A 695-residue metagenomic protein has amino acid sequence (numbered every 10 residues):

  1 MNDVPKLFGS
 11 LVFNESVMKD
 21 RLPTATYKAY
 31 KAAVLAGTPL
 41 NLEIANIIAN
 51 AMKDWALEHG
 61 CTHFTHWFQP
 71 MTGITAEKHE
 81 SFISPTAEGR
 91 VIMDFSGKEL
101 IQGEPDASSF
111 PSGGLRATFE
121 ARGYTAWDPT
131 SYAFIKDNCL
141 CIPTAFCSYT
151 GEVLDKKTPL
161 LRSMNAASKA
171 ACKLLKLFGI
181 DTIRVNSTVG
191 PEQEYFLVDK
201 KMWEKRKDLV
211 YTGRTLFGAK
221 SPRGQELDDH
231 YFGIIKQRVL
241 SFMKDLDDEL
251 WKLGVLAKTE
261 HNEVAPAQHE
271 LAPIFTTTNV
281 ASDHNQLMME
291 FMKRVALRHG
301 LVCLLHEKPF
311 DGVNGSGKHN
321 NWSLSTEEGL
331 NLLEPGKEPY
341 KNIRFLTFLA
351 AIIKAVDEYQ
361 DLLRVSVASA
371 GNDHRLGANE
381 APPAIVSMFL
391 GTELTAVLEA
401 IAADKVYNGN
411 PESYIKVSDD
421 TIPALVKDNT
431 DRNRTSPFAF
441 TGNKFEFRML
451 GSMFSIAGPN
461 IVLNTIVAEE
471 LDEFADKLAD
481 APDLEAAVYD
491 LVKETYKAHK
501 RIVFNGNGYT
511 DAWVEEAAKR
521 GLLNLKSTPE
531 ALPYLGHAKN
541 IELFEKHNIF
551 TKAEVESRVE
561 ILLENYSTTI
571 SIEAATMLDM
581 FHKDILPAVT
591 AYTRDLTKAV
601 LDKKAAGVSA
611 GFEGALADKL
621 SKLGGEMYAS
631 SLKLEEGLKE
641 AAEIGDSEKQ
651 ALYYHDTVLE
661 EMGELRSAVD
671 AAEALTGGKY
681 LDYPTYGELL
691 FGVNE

Functional and structural regions predicted by a protein language model:
M1-N14, A33-L35, P222-Y231: Gly-rich Lys/Arg/Thr-decorated short loops/hinges at beta-loop-alpha junctions or inter-strand turns that position
L7-E120: Active-site core of metal-dependent hydrolases
I44-I48, F68-P70, K98-E99, F146 (+4 more regions): Active-site-proximal loop/turn and secondary-structure-junction residues that shape catalytic pockets, frequently
C61, T65-Q69, S282-R298, L324 (+3 more regions): Hydrophobic/aromatic-rich, well-ordered segments within soluble, folded domains that form packed cores
G73-G89, S108, R206, G213-T215 (+4 more regions): Short linear, low-complexity motifs centered on an aromatic residue
A121-L305, N314-G317, L324-L563: Glycine-rich, acidic/polar active-site loops that bind/position phosphate-bearing ligands
V210, N285, E307-K308, E334-E338 (+5 more regions): Composition- and surface-driven signal marking solvent-exposed, interaction-prone regions in large proteins
T495-E695: C-terminal amphipathic alpha-helical interaction region
